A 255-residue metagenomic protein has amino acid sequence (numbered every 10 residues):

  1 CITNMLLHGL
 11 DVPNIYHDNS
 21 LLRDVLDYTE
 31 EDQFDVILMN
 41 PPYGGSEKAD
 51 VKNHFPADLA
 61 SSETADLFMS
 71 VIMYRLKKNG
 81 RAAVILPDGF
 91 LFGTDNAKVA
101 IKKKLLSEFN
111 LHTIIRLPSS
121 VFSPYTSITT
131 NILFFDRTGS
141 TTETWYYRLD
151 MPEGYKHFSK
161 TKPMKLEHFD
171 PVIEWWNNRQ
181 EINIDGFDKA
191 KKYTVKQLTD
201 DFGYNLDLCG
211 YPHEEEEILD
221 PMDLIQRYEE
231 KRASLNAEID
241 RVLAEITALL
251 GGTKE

Functional and structural regions predicted by a protein language model:
I2-E31: S-adenosyl-L-methionine
H17, T29-E255: A conserved structural/catalytic subdomain of Rossmann-like adenosyl-cofactor enzymes
